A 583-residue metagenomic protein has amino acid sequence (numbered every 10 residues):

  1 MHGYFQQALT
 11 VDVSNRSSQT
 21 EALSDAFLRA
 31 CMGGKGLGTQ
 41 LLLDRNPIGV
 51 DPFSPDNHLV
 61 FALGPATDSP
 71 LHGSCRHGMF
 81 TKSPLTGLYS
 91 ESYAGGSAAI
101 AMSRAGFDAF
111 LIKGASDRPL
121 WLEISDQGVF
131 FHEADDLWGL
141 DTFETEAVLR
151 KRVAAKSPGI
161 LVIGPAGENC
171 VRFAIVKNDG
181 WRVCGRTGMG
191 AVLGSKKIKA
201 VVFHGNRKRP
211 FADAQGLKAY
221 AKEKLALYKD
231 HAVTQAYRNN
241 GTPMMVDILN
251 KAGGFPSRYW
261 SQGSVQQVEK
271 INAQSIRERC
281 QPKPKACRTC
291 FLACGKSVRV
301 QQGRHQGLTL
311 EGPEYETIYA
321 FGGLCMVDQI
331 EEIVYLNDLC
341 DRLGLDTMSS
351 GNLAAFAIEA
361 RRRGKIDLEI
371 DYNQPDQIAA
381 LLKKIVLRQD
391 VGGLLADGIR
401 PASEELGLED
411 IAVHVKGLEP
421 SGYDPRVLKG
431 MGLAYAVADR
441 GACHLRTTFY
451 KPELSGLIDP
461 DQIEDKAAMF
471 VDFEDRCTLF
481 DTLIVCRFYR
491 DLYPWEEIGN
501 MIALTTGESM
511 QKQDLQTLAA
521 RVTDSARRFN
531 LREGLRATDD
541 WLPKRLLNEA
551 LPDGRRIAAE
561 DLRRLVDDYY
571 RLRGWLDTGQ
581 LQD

Functional and structural regions predicted by a protein language model:
M1-Y93, S97-D583: Intrinsically disordered, low-complexity segments enriched in small residues
